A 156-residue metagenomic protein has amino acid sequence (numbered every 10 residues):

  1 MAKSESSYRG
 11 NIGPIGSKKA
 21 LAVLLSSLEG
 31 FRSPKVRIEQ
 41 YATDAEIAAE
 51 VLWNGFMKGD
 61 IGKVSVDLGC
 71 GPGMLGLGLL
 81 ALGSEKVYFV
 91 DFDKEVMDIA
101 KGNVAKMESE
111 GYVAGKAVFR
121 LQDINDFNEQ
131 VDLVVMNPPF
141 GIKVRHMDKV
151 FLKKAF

Functional and structural regions predicted by a protein language model:
A2-V64, L75: S-adenosyl-L-methionine
L68: Conserved beta-strand/loop positions that form the S-adenosyl-L-methionine
P72-S84: Conserved SAM-binding loop of SAM-dependent methyltransferases across substrates and taxa, primarily the Class I
L80-G83, G102-A105, D148-F151: Short, glycine/charged-enriched secondary-structure capping and boundary segments
K86-D91: Conserved SAM-binding motif I beta-strand of class I
E95: Conserved Rossmann-like nucleotide-cofactor binding loop
D98-E129: S-adenosyl-L-methionine
L121-F156: S-adenosylmethionine
